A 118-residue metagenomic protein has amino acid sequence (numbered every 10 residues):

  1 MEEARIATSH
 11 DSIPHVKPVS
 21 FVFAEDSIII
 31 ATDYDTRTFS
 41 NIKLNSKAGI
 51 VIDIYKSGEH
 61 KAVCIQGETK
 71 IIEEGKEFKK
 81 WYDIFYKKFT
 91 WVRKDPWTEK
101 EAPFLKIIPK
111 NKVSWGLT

Functional and structural regions predicted by a protein language model:
M1-E2, N45, K88, K110: Structured helix-beta-strand junction loops
M1-Y34, I42, I50-D53, C64: Short beta-strand segments
A4, I28, A48-I50, T69-K70 (+1 more regions): Short beta-strand segments in beta-sandwich/barrel cores
S12-I13, K56-G58, T98-E99: A short beta-turn/loop motif at secondary-structure boundaries
S20, S40, K94-W97: Short secondary-structure boundary/capping segments
Y34-D35, K47-I52, D83-R93: Short acidic (Asp/Glu) patches
T36-T38, S57: Short, surface-exposed beta-strand-loop junctions and turns on beta-sheet-rich folds
K61-T118: Charged, gly/pro-rich active-site loop segments
